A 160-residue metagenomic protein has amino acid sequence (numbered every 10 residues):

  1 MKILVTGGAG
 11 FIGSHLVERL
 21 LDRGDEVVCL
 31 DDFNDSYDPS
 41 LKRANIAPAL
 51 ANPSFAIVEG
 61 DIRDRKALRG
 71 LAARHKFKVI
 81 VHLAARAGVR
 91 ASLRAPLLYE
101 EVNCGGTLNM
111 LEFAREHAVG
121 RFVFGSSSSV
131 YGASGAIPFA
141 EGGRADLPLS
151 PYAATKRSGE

Functional and structural regions predicted by a protein language model:
M1-E160: N-terminal Rossmann-like NAD(P)+-binding domain of SDR-like oxidoreductases, especially those catalyzing
